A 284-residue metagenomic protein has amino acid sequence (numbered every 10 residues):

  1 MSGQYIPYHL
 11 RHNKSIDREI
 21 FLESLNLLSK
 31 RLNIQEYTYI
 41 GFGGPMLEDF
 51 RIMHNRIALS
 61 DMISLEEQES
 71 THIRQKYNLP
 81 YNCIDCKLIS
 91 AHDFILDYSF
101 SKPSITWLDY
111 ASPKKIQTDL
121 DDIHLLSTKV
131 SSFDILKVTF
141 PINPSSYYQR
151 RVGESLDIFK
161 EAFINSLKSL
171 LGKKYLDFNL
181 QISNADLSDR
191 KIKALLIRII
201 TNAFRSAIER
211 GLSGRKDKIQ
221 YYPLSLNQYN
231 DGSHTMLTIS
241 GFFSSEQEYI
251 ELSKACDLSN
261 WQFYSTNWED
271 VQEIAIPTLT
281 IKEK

Functional and structural regions predicted by a protein language model:
S2-S99, A255-D257, V271-I274, T278: SAM cofactor-binding core of SAM-dependent methyltransferases, primarily the Rossmann-like beta-alpha-beta module
S2-Y8, L96, F100-P103, S112-K284: Class I S-adenosyl-L-methionine
T38, S104-I105: Structural motif
G41, S64, W107, I135-F140: A structural signal for short, well-ordered beta-strand segments and their strand-loop junctions that often border
D49, E66, D109, D119-D122: Acidic side chains
C83-C86, S104, A111: A generic, well-ordered mixed alpha/beta core segment in the N-terminal half of proteins
